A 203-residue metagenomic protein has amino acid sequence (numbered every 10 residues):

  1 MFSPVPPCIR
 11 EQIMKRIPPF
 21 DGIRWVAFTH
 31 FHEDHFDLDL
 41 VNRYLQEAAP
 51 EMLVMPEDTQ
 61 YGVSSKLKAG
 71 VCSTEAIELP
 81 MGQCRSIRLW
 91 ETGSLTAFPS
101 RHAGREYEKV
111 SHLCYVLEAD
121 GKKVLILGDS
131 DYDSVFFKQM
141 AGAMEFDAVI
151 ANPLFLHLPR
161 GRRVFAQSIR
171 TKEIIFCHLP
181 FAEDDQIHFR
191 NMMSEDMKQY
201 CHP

Functional and structural regions predicted by a protein language model:
M1, G22-D34, V54-E57, L125-S130 (+4 more regions): Active-site neighborhood of phospho(di)ester-bond hydrolases with catalytic His/Asp-centered motifs
M1-A27, D39-R43, R105, D131-M144: Pre-active-site segment of Zn-dependent metallo-hydrolases
I13-R85: Active-site HxH/HxHxD metal-binding segment of metal-dependent hydrolases
D21, A48, G93, M144 (+1 more regions): Structured loop/turn residues at beta-strand edges in well-structured enzyme cores
F31-L38, T59-V63, R85-R88, R105 (+3 more regions): Active-site environment of divalent metal-dependent phosphoester hydrolases
D39, R101-S168: Active-site-proximal loop/helix segments of hydrolase catalytic cores
M52, L67-E91, K138-M140, R163-P203: Binuclear metal-ion centers of metallo-dependent hydrolases, dominated by the metallo-beta-lactamase
S86-T96, E118-V124: Beta-strand-turn-beta hairpins that frame and shape the catalytic cleft of phosphate-ester-processing enzymes
